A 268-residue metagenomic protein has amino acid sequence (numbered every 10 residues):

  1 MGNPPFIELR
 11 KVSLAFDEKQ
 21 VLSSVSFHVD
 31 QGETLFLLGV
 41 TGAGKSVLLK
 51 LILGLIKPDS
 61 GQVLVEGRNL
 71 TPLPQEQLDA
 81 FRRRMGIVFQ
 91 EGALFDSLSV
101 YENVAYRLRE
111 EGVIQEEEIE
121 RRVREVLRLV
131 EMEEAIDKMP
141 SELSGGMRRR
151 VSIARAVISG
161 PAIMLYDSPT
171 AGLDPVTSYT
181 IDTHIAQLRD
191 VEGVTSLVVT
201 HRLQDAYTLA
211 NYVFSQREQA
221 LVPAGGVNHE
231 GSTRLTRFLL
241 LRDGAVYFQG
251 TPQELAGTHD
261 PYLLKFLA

Functional and structural regions predicted by a protein language model:
L53: Helix-to-loop junction immediately C-terminal to a conserved catalytic motif
G61-N69: Conserved ABC transporter NBD signature motif
R68-N69, E116-A135: Conserved ABC ATPase "signature" region
L98-Y106: Short coil-to-helix segment of the ABC ATPase nucleotide-binding domain corresponding to the Q-loop/switch region
M139-L143, M147: Conserved ABC ATPase signature
I158-A162: A short, proline-enriched helix->beta-strand linker immediately N-terminal to the Walker B motif in ABC-type P-loop
M164-D167: Catalytic Walker B motif of ABC-type/P-loop ATPase nucleotide-binding domains
